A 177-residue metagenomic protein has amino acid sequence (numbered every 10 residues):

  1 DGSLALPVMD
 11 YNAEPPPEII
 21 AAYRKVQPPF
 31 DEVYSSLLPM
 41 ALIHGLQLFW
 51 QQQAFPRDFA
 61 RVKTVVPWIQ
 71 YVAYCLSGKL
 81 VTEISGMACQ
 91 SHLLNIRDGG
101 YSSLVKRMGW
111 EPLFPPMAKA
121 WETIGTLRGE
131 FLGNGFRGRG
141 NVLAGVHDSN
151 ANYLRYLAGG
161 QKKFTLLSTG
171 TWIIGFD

Functional and structural regions predicted by a protein language model:
D1, A120-T123, T169-W172: Glycine-rich beta-strand-to-loop/alpha-helix junction loops that act as flexible
D1-G45: Active-site phosphate-binding/coordination module
L4-Y23, V66-Y101, G140-D177: Glycine-rich phosphate-binding loop of actin/hexokinase-like ATP-binding domains
D31-H147: Gly/Ser/Thr-rich active-site cleft segment
